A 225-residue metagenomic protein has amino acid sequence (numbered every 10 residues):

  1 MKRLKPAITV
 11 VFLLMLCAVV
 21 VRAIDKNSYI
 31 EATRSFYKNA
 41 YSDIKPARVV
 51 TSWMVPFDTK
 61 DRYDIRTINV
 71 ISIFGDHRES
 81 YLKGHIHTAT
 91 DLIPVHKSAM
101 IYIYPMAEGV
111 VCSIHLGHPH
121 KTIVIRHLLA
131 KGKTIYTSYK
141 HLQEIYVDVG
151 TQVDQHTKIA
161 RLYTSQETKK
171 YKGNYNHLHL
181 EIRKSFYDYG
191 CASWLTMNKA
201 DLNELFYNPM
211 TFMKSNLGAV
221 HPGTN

Functional and structural regions predicted by a protein language model:
M1-L13: N-terminal Sec-pathway targeting helices
R3-P6, A23, L180: Hydrophobic alpha-helical segments, especially transmembrane helices and their immediate juxtamembrane helical caps
L13-V21: Hydrophobic h-region of N-terminal signal peptides that target proteins for export in Gram-negative bacteria
A23-K121, Q155, F206-N225: Surface-exposed, glycine-biased beta-strand/turn segments
L92, I125, T151-T224: Conserved, short, structured surface segments that act as functional micro-motifs
K97, E108, L128-A130, R183-Y187: Solvent-exposed coil/turn segments that connect beta secondary-structure elements in extracytoplasmic/periplasmic
S98-M100, L142, D148, E167: A structural connector/turn signal
Y104-Y146, Y171-H177: Zn2+-dependent peptidoglycan hydrolase active-site motif and core
